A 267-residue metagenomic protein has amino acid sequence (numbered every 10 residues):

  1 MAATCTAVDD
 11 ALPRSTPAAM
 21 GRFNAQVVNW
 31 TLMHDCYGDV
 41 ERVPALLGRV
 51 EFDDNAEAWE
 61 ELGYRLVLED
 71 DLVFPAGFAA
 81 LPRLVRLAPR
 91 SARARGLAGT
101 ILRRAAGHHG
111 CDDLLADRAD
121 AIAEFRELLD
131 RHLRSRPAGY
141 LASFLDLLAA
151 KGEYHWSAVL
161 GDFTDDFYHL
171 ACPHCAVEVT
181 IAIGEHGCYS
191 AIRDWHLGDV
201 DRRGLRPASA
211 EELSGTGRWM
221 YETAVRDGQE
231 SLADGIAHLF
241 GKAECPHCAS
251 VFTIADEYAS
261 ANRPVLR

Functional and structural regions predicted by a protein language model:
M1-Y37, R267: Actinobacteria-biased recognition of intrinsically disordered, low-complexity terminal regions
N24-R90, R95-D113: Alpha-helical solenoid scaffolds in large eukaryotic transport, assembly, and signaling factors
L46, R83-V85, R118, F125-H132: Buried hydrophobic core positions in alpha-solenoid tandem helical repeats
L133-D162: Eukaryote-biased recognition of C-terminal alpha-helical segments
S157-H169, L232-F240: Short, flexible, mixed-charge glycine/proline-rich loop motifs that serve as phosphate/nucleic-acid-contacting
L170-C175, C245-C248: Short cysteine-rich clusters marking metal-coordination/redox-active sites
T180-H186, A255-A259: Short Cys/His-rich "knuckle" micro-motifs
V200-R267: Extended, charged low-complexity segments that frequently continue into or abut oligomerization scaffolds
